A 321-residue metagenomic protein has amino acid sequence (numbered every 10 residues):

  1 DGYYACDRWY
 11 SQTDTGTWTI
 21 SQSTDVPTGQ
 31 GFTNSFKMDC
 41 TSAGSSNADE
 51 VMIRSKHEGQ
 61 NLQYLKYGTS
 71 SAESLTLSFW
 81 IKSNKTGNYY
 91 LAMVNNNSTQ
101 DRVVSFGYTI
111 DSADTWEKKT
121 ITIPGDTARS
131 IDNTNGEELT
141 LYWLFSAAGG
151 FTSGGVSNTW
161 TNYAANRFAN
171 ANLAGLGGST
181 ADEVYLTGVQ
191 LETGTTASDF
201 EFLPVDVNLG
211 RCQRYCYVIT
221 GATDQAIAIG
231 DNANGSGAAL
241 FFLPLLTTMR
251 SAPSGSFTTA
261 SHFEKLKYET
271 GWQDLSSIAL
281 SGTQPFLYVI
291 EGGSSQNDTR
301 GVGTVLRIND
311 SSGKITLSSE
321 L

Functional and structural regions predicted by a protein language model:
D1-L321: Extracellular and organelle-lumenal recognition/adhesion modules and their flexible linkers in secreted
